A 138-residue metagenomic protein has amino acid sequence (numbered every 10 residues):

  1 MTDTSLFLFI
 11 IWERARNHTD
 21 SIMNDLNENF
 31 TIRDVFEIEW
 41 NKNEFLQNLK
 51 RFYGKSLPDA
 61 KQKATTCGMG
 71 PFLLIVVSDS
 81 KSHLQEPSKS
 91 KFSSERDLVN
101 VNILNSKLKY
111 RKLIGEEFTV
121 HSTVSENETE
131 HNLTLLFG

Functional and structural regions predicted by a protein language model:
M1-G138: Non-catalytic terminal and connector segments of soluble metabolic enzymes
